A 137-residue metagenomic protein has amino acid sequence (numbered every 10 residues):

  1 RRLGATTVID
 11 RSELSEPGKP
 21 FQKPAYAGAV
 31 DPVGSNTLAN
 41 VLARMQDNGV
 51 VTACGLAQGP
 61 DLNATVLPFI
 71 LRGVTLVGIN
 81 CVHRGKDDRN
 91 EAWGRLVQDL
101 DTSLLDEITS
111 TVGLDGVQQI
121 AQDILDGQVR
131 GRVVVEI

Functional and structural regions predicted by a protein language model:
R1-N36, G94: Adenosine-nucleotide cofactor-binding segment
T7, G28, G49-V50, R132: Structural motif
T7-V8, L76-G78, T111, R132: Conserved beta-strand scaffold positions in the cores of enzyme catalytic domains, especially in NTP/NDP-utilizing
S12-E13, V33, A57, D87 (+1 more regions): Short beta->alpha linker loops
E16-G18, N36-N40, G116-I120: Short acidic active-site motifs
A27-V30, V51-A53, G78, D106-T109: Short catalytic-loop micro-motif centered on adjacent basic/acidic residues
N36-T102, I137: Glycine-rich phosphate-binding loop and adjacent beta-alpha segment of Rossmann(oid) nucleotide-cofactor-binding
D87-I137: C-terminal hydrophobic helical "lid"/dimerization subdomain of Rossmann-like NAD(P)H-dependent oxidoreductases
